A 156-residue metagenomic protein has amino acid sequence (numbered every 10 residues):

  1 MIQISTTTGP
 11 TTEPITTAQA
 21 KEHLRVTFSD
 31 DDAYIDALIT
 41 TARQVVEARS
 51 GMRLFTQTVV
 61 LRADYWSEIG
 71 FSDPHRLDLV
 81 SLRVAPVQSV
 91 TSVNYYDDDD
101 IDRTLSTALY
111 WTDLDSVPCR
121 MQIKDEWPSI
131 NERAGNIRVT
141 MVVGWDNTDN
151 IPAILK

Functional and structural regions predicted by a protein language model:
M1-K156: Divalent metal-cofactor coordination and adjacent catalytic microenvironments
